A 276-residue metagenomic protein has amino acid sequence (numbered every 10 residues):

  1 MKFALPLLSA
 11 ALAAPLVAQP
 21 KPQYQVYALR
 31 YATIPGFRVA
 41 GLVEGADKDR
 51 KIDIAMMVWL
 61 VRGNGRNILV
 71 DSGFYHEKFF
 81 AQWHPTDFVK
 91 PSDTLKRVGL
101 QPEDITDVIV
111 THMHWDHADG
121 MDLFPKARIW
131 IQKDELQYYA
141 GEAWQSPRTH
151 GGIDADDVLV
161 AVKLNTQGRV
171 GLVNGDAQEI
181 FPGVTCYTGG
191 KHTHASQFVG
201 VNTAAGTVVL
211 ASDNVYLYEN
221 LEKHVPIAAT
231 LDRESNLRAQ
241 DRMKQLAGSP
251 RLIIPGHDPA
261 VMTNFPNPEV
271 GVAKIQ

Functional and structural regions predicted by a protein language model:
M1-L7: Bacterial N-terminal signal peptides that target proteins for export
S9-A18: Hydrophobic h-region of N-terminal signal peptides that target proteins for export in Gram-negative bacteria
Q19-K21, V89-L100, D104, D134-T188 (+1 more regions): Metallo-beta-lactamase
K21, Q25-R30, A46, K51-D53 (+4 more regions): Core dinuclear metal-dependent hydrolase active-site scaffold
Y31-A32, S72-F74, M113, D134-E135 (+3 more regions): Active-site metal-binding loops of divalent metal-dependent hydrolases
G36-V58, R62-D107: Pre-active-site segment of Zn-dependent metallo-hydrolases
P85-D93, H194-Q276: Cap/insert and terminal regions of metallo-dependent hydrolase folds
I105-D116: Metallo-beta-lactamase
